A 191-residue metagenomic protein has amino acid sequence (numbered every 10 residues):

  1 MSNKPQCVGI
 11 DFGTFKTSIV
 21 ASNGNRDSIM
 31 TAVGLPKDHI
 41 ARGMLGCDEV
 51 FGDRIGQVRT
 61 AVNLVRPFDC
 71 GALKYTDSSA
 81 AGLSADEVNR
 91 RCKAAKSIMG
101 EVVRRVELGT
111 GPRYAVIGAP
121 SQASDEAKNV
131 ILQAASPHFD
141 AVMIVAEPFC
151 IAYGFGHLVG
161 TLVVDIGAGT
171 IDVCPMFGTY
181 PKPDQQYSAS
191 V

Functional and structural regions predicted by a protein language model:
S2-I29, V33, F155-P183: Gly/Thr-rich phosphate-binding beta-strand-loop-beta motif of the actin/hexokinase/Hsp70
F12, A119-S121, A146-P148, I166 (+1 more regions): Fold-independent oxyanion-binding glycine-rich loops and adjacent beta-strand/coil segments at enzyme active sites
T14-V116: Conserved phosphate-binding loops in N-terminal lobes of ATP-dependent enzymes of the actin/Hsp70/sugar-kinase
R42-G56, C150-G156, F177-P183: Low-complexity, flexible helical/coil segments
R90-G156: Active-site neighborhood for divalent-cation/phosphate handling
Q186-V191: Short, intrinsically disordered, charge-balanced linker/junction segments flanking boundaries in proteins
